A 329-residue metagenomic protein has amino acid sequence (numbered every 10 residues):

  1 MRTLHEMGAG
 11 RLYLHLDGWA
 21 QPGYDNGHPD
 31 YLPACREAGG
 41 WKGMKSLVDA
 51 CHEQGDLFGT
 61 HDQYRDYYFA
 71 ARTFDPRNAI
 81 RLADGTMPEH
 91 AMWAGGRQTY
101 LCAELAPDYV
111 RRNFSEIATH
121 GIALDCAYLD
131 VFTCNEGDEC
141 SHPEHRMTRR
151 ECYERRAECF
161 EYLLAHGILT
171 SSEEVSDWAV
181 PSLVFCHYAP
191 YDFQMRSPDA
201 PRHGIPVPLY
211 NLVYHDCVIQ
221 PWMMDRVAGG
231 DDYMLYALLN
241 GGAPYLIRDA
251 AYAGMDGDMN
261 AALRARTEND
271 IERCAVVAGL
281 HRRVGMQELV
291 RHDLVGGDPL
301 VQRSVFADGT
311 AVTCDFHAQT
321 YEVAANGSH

Functional and structural regions predicted by a protein language model:
M1-R112, H120-A127, V131-H145: Aromatic-lined carbohydrate-binding/catalytic grooves of carbohydrate-active enzymes
A71, A79-A94, L101-A127, V131-H329: Active-site-proximal substrate-binding groove within the catalytic cores of carbohydrate-active enzymes
